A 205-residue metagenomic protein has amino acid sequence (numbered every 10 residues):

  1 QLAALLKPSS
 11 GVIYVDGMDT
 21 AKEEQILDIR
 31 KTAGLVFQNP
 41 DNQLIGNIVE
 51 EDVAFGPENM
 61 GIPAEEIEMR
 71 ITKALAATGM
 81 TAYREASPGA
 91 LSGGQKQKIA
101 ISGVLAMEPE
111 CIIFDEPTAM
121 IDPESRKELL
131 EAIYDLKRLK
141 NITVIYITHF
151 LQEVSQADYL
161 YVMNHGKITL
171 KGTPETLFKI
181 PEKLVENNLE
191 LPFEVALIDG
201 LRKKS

Functional and structural regions predicted by a protein language model:
A3: Helix-to-loop junction immediately C-terminal to a conserved catalytic motif
V12-D28: ABC ATPase NBD Q-loop/coupling interface
E65-Y83: Conserved ABC ATPase "signature" region
S87-L91, Q95: Conserved ABC ATPase signature
E108: Conserved catalytic motifs of ABC-family nucleotide-binding domains
I112-D115: Catalytic Walker B motif of ABC-type/P-loop ATPase nucleotide-binding domains
